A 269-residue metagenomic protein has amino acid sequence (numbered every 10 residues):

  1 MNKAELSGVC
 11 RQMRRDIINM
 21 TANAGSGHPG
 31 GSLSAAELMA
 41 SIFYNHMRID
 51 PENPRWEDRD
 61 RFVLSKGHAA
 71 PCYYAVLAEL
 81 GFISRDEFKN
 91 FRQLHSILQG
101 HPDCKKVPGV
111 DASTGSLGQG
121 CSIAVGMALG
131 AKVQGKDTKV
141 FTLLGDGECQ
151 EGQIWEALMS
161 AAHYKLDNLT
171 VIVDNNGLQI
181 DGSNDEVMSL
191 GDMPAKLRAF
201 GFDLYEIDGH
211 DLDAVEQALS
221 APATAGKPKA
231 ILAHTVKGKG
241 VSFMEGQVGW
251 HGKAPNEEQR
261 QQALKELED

Functional and structural regions predicted by a protein language model:
M1-M13: N-terminal hydrophobic or amphipathic helices/low-complexity stretches enriched in small/hydrophobic/Pro/Gly
C10-S26, D174-N176: N-terminal capping segment at the start of a domain
I17-M20, S32-H163: Cofactor-binding active-site loop characterized by glycine-rich and histidine/acidic residues
G25-L33: Structural motif
V63, T170, E206, A230-L232: Structured core elements
H68-A69, Y73, N176-G177, D211 (+1 more regions): Glycine-rich beta-alpha junction loops
G109, S113-S116, C121-A223: Thiamine diphosphate
L212-D269: Glycine/aspartate-rich loop-and-adjacent alpha/beta segment that forms the canonical ThDP
